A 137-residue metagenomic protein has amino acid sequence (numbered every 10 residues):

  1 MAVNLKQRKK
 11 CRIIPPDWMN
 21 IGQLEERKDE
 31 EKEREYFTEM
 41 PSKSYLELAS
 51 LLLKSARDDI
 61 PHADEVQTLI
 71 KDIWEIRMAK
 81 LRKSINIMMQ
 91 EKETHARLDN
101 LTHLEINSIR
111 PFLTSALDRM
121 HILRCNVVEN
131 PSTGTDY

Functional and structural regions predicted by a protein language model:
M1-K28: Compact, well-ordered interaction domains used in eukaryotic information-processing assemblies
G22-Y137: Charge/polar-rich, low-complexity and marginally structured segments
